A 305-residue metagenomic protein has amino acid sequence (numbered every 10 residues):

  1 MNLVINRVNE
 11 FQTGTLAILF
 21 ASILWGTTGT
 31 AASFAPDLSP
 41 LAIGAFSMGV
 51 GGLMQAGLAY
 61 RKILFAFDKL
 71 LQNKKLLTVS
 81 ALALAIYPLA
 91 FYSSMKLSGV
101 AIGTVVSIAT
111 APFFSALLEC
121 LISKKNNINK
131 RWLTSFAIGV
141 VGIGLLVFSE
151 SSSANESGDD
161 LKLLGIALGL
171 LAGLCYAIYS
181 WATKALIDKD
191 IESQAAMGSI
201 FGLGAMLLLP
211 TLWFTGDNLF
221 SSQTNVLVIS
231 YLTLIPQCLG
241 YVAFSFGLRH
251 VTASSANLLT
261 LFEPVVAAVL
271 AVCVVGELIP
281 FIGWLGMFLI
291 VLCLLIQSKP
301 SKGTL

Functional and structural regions predicted by a protein language model:
M1-G51, L82, I86-A90, A154-A185 (+2 more regions): Glycine-/small-residue-enriched transmembrane alpha-helix faces in small-molecule transporters and effluxers
Q12-A17, A42-L58, L133-V141, L164-L171 (+1 more regions): Hydrophobic alpha-helical transmembrane segments of multi-pass integral membrane proteins, especially transporters
S22, F46, G103-T110, A182-A205 (+1 more regions): Helix-helix packing/entry segments at the starts of transmembrane helices
T30-L38, A66-F67, K96, V147-K162 (+2 more regions): Membrane-interface helix termini and inter-helical loops of multi-pass transporters
D37-I86, P112-L118, C175-Y179, M197-T215 (+1 more regions): Transmembrane alpha-helices of multi-pass small-molecule transport proteins
Q55, I128-E150, L261, L270 (+1 more regions): Hydrophobic transmembrane alpha-helices of multi-pass small-molecule transport proteins
A59-K62, A111-A137, V265-L285: C-terminal transmembrane-helix exit sites in multi-pass transporters
Y60-G103, S107, L145, T233-V251: Specific transmembrane alpha-helical segments of multi-pass solute transporters/efflux pumps, especially DMT/EamA
